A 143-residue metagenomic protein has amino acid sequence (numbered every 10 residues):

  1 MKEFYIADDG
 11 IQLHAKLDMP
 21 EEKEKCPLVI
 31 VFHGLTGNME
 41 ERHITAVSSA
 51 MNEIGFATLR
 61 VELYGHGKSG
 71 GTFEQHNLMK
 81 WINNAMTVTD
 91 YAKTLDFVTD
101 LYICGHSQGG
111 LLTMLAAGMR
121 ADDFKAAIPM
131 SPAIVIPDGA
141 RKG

Functional and structural regions predicted by a protein language model:
M1-E22: N-terminal cap/lid segment of alpha/beta-hydrolase-fold proteins
K25-G34: Short beta-strand element of the alpha/beta-hydrolase
T36-S48: The serine-hydrolase catalytic nucleophile loop
S48-G70: Conserved alpha/beta-hydrolase
G67-D96: Catalytic nucleophile-loop/oxyanion-hole region of alpha/beta-hydrolase and closely related hydrolase-like folds
D96-S107: Alpha/beta-hydrolase fold nucleophile elbow
G110-A121: Short glycine-enriched nucleophile-adjacent loop and the immediately C-terminal alpha-helix near the catalytic center
M119-G143: Hydrolase active-site cap/lid region
